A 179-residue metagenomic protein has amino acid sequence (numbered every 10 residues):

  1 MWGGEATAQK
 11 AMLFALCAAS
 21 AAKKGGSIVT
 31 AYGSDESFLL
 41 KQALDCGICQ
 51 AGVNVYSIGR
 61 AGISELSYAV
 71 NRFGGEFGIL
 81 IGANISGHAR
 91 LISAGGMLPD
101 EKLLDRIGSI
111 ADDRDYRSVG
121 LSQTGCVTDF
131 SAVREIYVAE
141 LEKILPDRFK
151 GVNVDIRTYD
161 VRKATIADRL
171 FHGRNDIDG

Functional and structural regions predicted by a protein language model:
M1-F14, G87-G179: Gly/Ser/Thr-enriched, mixed-charge loops and adjacent short helices that form phosphate/oxyanion-binding elements
L13-H88, R169-G179: N-terminal small/polar loop signature for handling phosphorylated ligands or for N-terminal nucleophile
